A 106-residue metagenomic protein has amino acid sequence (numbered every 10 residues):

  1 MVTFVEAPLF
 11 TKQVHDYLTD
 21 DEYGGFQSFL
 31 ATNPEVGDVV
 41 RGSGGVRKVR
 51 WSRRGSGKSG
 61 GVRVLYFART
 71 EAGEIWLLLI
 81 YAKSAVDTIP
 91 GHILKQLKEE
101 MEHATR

Functional and structural regions predicted by a protein language model:
M1-D21: Arg/Lys-rich, positively charged N-terminal/basic patches that mediate binding to nucleic acids
E6, E35-V36, S59, T105: A charge-rich, low-complexity, intrinsically flexible signal that marks solvent-exposed coils, linkers, repeats
T11, D20, S43-V46, P90-K95 (+1 more regions): Membrane-topology and secretion signals of cell-surface/extracellular proteins
T19-E35, T88-G91, Q96: Short, charge- and proline-biased low-complexity linear segments that act as flexible interaction/docking motifs
S28-K58: A short, surface-exposed loop/turn module that caps and links secondary-structure elements
R54-S56, F67-T70: Short polar/acidic secondary-structure junctions
G60-V64: Short, surface-exposed coil-to-beta transition loops
A68-R106: Enriched for short, Lys/Arg-rich terminal
